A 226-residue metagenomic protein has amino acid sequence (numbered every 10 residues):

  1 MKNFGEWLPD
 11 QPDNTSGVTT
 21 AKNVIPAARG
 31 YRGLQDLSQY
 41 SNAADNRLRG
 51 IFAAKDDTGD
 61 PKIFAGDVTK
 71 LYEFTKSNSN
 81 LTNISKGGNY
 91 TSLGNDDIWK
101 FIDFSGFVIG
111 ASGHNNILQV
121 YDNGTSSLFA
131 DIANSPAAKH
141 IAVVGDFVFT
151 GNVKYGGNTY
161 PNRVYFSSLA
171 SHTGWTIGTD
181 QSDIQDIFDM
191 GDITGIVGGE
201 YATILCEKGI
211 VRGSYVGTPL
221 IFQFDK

Functional and structural regions predicted by a protein language model:
M1-L81, A137-R212: N-terminal beta-propeller domains
Y40-D45, N89-L93, A130-N134, Q185-F188 (+1 more regions): Surface loop/turn motifs at the tips and blade-to-blade linkers of beta-strand repeat domains
F74-F104: A broadly used, surface-exposed interaction patch
N78, N123-T125, S171, G217-T218: Short coil turn/linker residues within repeat-based beta-strand modules
N78-I84, T125-F129, F224: Tryptophan-centered short beta-strand motifs
I98-N134, A138: Hydrophobic or amphipathic alpha-helical targeting/insertion segments
S112-N115, Y121-T125, V144, N152 (+2 more regions): Acidic/polar residues in short coil/turn loops that connect beta-strands within repeat-based beta-sheet scaffolds
F129, G213, T218-K226: Blade-edge beta-strand/turn elements of extracellular beta-propeller and related beta-sheet repeat scaffolds
